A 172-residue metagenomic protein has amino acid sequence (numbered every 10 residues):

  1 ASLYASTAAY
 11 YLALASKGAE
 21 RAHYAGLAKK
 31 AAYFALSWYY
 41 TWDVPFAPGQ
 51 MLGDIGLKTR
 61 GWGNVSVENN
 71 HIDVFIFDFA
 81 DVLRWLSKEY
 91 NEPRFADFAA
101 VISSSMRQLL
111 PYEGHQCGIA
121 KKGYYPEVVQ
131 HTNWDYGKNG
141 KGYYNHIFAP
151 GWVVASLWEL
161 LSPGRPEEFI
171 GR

Functional and structural regions predicted by a protein language model:
A1-S6, L52: Aromatic-lined, polymer-binding surfaces characteristic of secreted/periplasmic polysaccharide-degrading enzymes
Y11, H23-W42, G53-R172: Terminal, non-catalytic domain-edge segments
S16-A19: Short coil/turn connectors between adjacent alpha-helices in alpha-solenoid helical repeat scaffolds
